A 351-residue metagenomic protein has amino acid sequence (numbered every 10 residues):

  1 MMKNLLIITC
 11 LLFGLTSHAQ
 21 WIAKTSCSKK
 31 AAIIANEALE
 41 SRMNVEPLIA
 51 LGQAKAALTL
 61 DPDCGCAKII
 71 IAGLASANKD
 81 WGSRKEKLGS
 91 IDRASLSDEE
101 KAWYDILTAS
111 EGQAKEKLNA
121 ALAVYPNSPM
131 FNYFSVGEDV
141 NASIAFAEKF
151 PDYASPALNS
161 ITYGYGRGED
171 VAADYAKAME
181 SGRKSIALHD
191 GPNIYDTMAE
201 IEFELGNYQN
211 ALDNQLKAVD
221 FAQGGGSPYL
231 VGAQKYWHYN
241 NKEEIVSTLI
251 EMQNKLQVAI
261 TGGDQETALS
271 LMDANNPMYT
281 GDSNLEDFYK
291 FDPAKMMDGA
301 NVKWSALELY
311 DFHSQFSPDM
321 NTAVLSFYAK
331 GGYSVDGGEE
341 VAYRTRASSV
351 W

Functional and structural regions predicted by a protein language model:
C27-A56, L60, K101-A120, V124-F134: Alpha-helical segment of the N-proximal tetratricopeptide repeat
K30, C64-G65, Y125-F131, Y153-P156 (+2 more regions): Residue-level recognition of tetratricopeptide repeat
N44, N78, G112, G168-A172 (+2 more regions): Structural motif corresponding to the intra-repeat A-B loop/turn of tetratricopeptide repeats
A54, G82-A94, Q113-L122, D139-P151 (+2 more regions): Alpha-helical repeat scaffolds
Q234-A274: Short, low-complexity N-terminal intrinsically disordered segments enriched in polar/charged residues
D264-N321, Y328, V341-A342: A solvent-exposed, acidic/Ser-Thr-rich amphipathic alpha-helical stretch
M320-W351: Exposed beta-sheet edge and beta->alpha loop/turn motif
